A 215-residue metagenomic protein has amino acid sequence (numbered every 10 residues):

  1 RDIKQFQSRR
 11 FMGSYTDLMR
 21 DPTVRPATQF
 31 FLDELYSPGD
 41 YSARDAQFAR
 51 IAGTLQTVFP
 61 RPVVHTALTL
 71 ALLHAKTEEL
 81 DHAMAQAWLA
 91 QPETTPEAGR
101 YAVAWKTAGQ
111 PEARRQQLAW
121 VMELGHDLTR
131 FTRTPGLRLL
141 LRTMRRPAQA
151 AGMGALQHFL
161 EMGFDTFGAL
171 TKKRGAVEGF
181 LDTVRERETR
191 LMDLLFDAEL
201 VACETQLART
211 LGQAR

Functional and structural regions predicted by a protein language model:
R1-A214: Extended, well-ordered protein cores
